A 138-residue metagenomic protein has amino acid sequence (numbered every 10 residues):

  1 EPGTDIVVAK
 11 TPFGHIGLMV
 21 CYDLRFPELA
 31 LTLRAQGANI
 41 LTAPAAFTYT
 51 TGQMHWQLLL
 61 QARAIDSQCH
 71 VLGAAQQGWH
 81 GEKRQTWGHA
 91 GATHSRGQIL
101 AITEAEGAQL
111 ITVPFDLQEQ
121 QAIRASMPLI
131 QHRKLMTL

Functional and structural regions predicted by a protein language model:
E1-Q36, Y49-G52, W56-L58, R124-L129: Active-site catalytic loop in hydrolytic enzyme cores
T32, R63, G91: Hydrophobic/aromatic ligand-binding patch that stacks against planar heteroaromatic rings of cofactors or nucleotides
N39-I40, H70: Short, Asp-centered acidic motifs that coordinate Mg2+ and/or phosphate in catalytic or ligand-binding sites
A45-A46, A74-Q77: Short secondary-structure boundary segments
T48-T51, W79-G81: Short gly/pro/ser/thr-enriched loop/turn and capping motifs at secondary-structure boundaries
Q76-L138: C-terminal beta-strand edge segments of enzyme domains
